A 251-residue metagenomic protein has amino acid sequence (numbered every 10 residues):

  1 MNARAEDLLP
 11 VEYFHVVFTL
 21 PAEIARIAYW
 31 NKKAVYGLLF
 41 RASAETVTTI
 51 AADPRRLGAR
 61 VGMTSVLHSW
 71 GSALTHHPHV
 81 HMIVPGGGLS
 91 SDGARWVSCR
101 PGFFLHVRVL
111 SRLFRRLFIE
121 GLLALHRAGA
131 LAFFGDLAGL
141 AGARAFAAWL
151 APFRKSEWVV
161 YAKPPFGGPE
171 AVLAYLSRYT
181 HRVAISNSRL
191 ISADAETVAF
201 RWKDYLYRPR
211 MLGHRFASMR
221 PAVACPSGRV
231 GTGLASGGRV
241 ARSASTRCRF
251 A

Functional and structural regions predicted by a protein language model:
M1-A251: Beta->alpha loop/short-helix hinge microenvironment recognizer with preference for catalytic Tyr/His contexts
